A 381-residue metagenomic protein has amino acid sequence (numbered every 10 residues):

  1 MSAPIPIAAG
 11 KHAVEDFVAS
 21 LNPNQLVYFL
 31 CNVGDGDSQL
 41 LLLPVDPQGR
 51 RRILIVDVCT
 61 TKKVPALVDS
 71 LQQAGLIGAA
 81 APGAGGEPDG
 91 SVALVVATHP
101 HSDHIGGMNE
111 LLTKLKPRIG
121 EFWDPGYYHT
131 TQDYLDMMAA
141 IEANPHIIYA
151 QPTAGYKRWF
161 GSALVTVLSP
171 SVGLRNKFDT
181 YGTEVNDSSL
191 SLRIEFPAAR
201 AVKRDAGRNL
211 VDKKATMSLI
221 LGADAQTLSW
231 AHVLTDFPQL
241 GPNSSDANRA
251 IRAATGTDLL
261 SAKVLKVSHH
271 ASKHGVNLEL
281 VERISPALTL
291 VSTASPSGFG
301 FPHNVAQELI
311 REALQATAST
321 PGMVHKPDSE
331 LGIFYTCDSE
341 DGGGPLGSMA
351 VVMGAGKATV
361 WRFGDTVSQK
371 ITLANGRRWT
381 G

Functional and structural regions predicted by a protein language model:
M1-Y28, V33-G34, P44-P47, Q73-L94 (+3 more regions): Flexible, acidic/histidine-containing loops and adjacent segments that form or flank the divalent-metal
G34, C59-T61, H101, Y128 (+3 more regions): Catalytic metal-binding/acid-base residues of hydrolase active sites
D35-Q39, A66-L67, G106, D246-I251 (+1 more regions): Alpha-helical scaffolding within the catalytic cores of extracellular/periplasmic polymer-degrading hydrolases
L40, I53-I55, S191, S218-I220 (+1 more regions): Short hydrophobic-acidic sequence motifs that mark active-site Asp/Glu residues
P44-L54, C59-D124, R252-S272, S285-T289: Active-site metal-binding motif and surrounding structural segment of the metallo-beta-lactamase
V58-D69, N176-T180, D236-D246, H269-K273 (+1 more regions): Acidic/histidine-rich helix-loop elements that form or flank divalent-metal/phosphate-binding sites at the catalytic
P65-L67, T130-D136, G298-H303: Short, charged, surface-exposed secondary-structure boundary motifs
R249-S348: Long, structured stretches of catalytic cores involved in phosphate-ester chemistry, encompassing
